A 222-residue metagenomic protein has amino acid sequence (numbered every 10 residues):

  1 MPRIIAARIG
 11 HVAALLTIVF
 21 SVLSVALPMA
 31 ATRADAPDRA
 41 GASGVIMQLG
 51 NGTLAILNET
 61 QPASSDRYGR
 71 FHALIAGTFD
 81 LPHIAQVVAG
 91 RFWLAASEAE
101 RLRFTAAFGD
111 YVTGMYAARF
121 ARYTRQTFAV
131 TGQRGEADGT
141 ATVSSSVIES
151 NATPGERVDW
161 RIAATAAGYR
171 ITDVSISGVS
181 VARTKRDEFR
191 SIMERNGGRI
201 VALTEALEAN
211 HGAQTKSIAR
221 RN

Functional and structural regions predicted by a protein language model:
M1-I9: N-terminal secretory signal peptides that target proteins for export/translocation
V12-A26: Bacterial N-terminal signal peptides
S24-A36: Signal peptide processing junction and immediate N-terminal pro/mature segment of secreted/exported proteins
R39-Y116: Early exported N-terminus immediately downstream of N-terminal targeting peptides
F108, R134, S146-E149, W160-I162 (+1 more regions): A mature extracytoplasmic/lumenal domain signature
G114-E156, A206, N210-N222: Surface-exposed, charged secondary-structure patches
G155-T184: Short beta-strand edge/turn micro-motifs at domain boundaries
I176-N222: Low-complexity, intrinsically disordered terminal/linker segments enriched in charged and Gly/Pro repeats
